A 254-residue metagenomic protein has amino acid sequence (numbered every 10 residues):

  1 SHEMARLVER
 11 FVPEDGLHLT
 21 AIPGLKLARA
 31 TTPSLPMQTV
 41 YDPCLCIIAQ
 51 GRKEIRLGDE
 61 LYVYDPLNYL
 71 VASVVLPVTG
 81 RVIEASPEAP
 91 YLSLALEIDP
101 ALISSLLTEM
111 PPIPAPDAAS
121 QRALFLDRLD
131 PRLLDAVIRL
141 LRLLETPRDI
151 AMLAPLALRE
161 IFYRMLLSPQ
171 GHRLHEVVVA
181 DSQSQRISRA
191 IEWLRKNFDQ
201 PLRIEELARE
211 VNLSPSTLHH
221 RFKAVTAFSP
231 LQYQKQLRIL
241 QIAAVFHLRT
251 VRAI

Functional and structural regions predicted by a protein language model:
S1-E14: Cyclic nucleotide-binding regulatory module and flanking cytosolic helices
L17, M37, Y69, A190 (+3 more regions): Localized chelating/binding microdomains that coordinate divalent metal ions or stabilize phosphate-bearing
L17-A115: N-terminal regulatory/effector-sensing and dimerization cores that precede helix-turn-helix DNA-binding domains
E54, P201, T250-A253: Residue at a beta-strand N-cap/secondary-structure junction
I103-E160, R164-M165, H172-E176, A190-E192: Amphipathic alpha-helical segments enriched in hydrophobic/aromatic residues interleaved with Lys/Arg
D130, L134, A151, A180 (+3 more regions): Short, structured helix-loop boundary elements
E160, R164-Q170, V179, R195-N197 (+2 more regions): Basic/polar phosphate-binding segments, predominantly the helix-turn-helix DNA-binding elements of transcriptional
